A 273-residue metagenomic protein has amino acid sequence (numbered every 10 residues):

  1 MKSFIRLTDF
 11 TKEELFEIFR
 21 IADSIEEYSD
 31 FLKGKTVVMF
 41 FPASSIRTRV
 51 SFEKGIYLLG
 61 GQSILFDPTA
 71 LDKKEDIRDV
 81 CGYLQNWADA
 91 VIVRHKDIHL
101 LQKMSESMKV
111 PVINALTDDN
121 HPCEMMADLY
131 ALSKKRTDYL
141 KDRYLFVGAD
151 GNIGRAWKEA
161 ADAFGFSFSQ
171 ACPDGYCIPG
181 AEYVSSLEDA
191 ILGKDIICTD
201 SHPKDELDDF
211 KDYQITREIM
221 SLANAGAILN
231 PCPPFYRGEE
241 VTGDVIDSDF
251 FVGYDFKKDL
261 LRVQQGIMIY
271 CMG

Functional and structural regions predicted by a protein language model:
M1-V50: Positively charged, low-complexity intrinsically disordered leader regions
F31-V37, L140-D142, G226: Phosphate-coordination loops involved in phosphoryl transfer and adenosine-cofactor binding
T36-A90: Active-site cofactor/substrate anionic-group-binding motifs, chiefly glycine- and Lys/Arg-rich phosphate-binding loops
P42-Y57, K134-T199: Glycine-rich phosphate/diphosphate-binding loop of Rossmann-like nucleotide-binding domains
D89-A160, P231: Anion-binding alpha/beta catalytic cores of soluble intermediary-metabolism enzymes, centered on
P179-F251, K257: Rossmann-like adenosine-cofactor binding region
D247-G273: C-terminal helix-to-coil terminal segments
